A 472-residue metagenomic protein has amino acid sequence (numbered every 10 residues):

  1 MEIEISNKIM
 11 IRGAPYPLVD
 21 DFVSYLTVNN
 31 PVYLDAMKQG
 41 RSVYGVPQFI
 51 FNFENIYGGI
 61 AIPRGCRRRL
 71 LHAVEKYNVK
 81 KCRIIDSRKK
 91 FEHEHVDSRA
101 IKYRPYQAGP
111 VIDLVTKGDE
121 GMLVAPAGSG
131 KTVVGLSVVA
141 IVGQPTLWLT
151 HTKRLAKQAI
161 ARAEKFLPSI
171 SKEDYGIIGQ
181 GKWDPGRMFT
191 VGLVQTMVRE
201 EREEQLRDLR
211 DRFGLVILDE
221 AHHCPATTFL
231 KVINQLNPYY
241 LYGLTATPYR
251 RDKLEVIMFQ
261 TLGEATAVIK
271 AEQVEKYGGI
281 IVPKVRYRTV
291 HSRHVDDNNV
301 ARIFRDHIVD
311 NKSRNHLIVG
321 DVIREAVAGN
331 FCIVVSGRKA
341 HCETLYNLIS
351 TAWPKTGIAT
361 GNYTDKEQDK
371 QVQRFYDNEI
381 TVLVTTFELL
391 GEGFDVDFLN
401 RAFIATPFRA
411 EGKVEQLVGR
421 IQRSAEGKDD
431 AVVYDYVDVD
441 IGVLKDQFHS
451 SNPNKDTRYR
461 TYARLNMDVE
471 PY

Functional and structural regions predicted by a protein language model:
R83-V124: Conserved pre-motif I regulatory segment
K117-V142: Walker A/P-loop
A140, P145-R199: Conserved nucleic-acid-binding Ia/Ib motif block in the N-terminal RecA-like helicase ATPase lobe
K157, E173-P185, E204, I333 (+2 more regions): Conserved helicase ATPase core of P-loop NTP-dependent helicases/translocases
G179-L215, A226-K231, L389: Conserved helix/coil segment N-terminal to the catalytic DExD/H
G214-L215, H222-K284: Post-DEXD/H (motif II) to motif III coupling segment of the RecA-like Helicase ATP-binding lobe
D296-G337, E343-L348: Conserved interdomain hinge at the start of the Helicase C-terminal
G361-A463: Conserved RecA-like P-loop NTPase helicase motor core
